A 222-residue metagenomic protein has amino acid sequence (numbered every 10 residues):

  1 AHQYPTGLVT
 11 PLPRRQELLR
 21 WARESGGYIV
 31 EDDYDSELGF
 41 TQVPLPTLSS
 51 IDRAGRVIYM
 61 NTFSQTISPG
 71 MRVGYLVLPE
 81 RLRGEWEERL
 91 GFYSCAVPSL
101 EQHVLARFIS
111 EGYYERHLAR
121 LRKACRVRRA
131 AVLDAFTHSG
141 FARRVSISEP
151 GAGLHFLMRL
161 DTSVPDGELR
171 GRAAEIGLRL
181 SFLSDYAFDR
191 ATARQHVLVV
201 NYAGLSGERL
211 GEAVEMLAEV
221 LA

Functional and structural regions predicted by a protein language model:
A1-F40: Active-site phosphate-binding strand-loop segment of PLP-dependent enzymes
E24-S25, G55, I176: Helix C-cap/helix->beta junction micro-motif
S50-W86, V97-L100: Active-site PLP attachment segment
L78, L157-S163, L180-E215, E219-V220: Conserved PLP-binding active-site segment of the aspartate aminotransferase-like
E87-Y93, E111-L133: Structural signature of PLP-dependent enzymes
A106, K123-L133, V145-R159, L169-R172: Conserved glycine-rich beta-strand-loop-beta hairpin in the small C-terminal domain of fold type I
